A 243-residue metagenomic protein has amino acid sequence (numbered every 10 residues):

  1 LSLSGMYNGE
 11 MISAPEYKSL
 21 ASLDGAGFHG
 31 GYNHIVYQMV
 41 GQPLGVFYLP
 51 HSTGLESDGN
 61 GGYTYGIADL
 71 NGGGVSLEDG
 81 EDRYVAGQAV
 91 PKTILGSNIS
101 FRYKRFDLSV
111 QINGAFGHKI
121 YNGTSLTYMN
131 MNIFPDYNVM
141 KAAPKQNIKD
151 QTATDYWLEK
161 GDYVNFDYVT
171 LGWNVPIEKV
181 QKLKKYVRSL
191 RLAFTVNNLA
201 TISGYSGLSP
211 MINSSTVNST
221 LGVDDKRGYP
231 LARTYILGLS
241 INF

Functional and structural regions predicted by a protein language model:
L1-A89, N197-L199, G204-G207: Conserved small-residue
L1-G41, T93-S125, V169-V175, S189-L199: Transmembrane beta-barrel strand/turn architecture of Gram-negative outer membrane proteins
E16-K18, Y37-V40, D82-Q88, G123-Y128 (+3 more regions): Extracellular/periplasm-exposed beta-strand and loop segments of Gram-negative cell-envelope proteins, dominated by
L23-T53, K149-A153, S203-F243: C-terminal beta-signal and terminal closure region of outer-membrane beta-barrel proteins
S57, G61, N113-L199, G204 (+1 more regions): Extracytoplasmic gating/loop element in the C-terminal half of outer-membrane beta-barrel translocons and assembly
Y84-V85, L95-N98, V180-K182, D224-K226: Generic recognition of flexible, low-complexity loop/linker segments
P91-L95, D162-D167, R188, L231-Y235: Residues that define the transmembrane beta-barrel architecture of outer-membrane proteins
